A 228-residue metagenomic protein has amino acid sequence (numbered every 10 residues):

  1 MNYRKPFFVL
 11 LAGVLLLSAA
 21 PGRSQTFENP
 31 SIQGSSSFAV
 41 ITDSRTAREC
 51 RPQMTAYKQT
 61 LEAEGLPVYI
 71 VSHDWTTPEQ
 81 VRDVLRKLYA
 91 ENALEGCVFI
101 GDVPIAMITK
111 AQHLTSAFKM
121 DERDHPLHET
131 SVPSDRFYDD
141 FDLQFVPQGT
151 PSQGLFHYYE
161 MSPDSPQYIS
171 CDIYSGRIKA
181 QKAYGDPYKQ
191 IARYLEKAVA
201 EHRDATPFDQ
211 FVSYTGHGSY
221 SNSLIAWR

Functional and structural regions predicted by a protein language model:
M1-L10: Bacterial N-terminal signal peptides that target proteins for export
V9-S18: Bacterial N-terminal signal peptides
L17-T26: Bacterial Sec-dependent signal peptides at the C-terminal "C-region" and cleavage site
Q25-R228: Cysteine-dependent hydrolase recognition
